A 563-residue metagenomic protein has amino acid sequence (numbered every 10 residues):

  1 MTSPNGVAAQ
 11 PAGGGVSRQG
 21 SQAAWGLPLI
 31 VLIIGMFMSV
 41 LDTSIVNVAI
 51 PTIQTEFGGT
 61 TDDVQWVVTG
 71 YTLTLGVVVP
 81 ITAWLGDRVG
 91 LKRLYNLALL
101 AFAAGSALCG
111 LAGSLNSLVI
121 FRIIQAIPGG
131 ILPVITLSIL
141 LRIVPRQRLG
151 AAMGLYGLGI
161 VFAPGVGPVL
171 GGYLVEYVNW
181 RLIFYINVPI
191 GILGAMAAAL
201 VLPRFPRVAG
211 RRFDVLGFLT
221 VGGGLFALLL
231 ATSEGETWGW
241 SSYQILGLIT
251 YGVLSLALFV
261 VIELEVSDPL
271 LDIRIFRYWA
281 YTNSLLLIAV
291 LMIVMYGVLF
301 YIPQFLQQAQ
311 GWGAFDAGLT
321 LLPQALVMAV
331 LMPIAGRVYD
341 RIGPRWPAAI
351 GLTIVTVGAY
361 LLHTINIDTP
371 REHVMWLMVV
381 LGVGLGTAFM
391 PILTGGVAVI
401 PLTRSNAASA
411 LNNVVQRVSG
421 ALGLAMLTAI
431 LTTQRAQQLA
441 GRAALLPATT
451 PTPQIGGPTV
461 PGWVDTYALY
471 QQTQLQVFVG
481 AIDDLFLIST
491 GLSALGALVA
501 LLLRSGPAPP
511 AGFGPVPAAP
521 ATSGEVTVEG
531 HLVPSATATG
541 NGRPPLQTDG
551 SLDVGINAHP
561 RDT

Functional and structural regions predicted by a protein language model:
M1-S39: Cytosolic juxtamembrane N-terminal segment immediately preceding the first transmembrane helix of multi-pass
A8-V16, L193, G395, L411-T563: Hydrophobic transmembrane architecture of multi-pass small-molecule transporters
A23-D87, Y95, S117-V119, V134 (+9 more regions): Transmembrane core module of solute transporters
V48, P80-I81, G165, V169 (+6 more regions): Residue-level hotspots within transmembrane alpha-helices of multi-pass secondary transporters
D63, R148-L155, R404-L411, A481: Cytoplasmic loop-to-transmembrane helix junctions
T72, V79-G217, Y243-Q244, D368: Helix-loop-helix hairpins in multi-pass membrane proteins, especially solute transporters
G113, P145, V201-R204, E236-T237 (+5 more regions): Short helix-capping/hinge motifs at transmembrane helix termini and TM-loop junctions
P189-R207, G223-S233, G252-E265, A497-R504: C-terminal membrane-cytosol helix-exit motif in multi-pass small-molecule transporters
